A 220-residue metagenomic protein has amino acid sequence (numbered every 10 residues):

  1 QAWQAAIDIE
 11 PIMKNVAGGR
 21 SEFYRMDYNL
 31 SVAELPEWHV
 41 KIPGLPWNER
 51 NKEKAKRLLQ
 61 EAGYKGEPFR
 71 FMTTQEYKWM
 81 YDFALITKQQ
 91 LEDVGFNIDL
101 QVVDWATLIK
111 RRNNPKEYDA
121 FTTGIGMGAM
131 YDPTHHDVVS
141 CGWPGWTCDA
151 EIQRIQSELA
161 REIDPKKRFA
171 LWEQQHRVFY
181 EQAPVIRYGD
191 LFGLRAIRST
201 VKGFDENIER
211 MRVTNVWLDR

Functional and structural regions predicted by a protein language model:
Q1-K14, I152-F169: Extended ligand-binding regions for polar small-molecule ligands
Q1-L35, F83, V178-R187: Periplasmic-binding protein-like
A2, A6, N15, L58 (+5 more regions): Generic, well-ordered alpha-helical scaffold segments in large soluble proteins
K14, E61-W79, A120-G124, I163-S199: Bilobed periplasmic-binding protein-like "clamshell/Venus-flytrap" ligand-binding domains
E22-E61, Y77-M80: Structural transition elements
A33-E53, R111-E117, T134-I163, L191-R220: Short, solvent-exposed loop/beta-turn-alpha elements that line the ligand-binding surface or hinge of extracytoplasmic
F83, Q89-C141, L171-W172: Periplasmic binding protein-like
